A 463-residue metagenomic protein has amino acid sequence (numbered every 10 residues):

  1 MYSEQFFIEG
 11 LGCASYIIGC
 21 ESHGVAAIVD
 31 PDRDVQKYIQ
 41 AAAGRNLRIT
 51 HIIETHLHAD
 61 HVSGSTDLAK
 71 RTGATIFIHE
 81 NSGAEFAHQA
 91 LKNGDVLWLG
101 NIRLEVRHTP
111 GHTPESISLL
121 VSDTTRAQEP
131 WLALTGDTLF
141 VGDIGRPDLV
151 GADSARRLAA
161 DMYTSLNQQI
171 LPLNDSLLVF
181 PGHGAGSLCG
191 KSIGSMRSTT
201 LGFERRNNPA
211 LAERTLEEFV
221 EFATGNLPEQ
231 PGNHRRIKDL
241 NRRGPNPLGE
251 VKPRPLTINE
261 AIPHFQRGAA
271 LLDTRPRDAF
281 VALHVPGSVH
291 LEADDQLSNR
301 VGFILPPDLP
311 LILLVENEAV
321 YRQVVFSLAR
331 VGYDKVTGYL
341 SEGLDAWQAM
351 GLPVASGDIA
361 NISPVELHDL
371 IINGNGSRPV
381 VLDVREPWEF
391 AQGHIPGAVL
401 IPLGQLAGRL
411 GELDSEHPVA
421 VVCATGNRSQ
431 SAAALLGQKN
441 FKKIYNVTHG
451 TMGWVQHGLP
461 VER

Functional and structural regions predicted by a protein language model:
M1-R48, L119-G136, G142: Conserved beta-strand hairpin/beta-sheet module of binuclear metal-dependent hydrolase folds, prominently
Y2, F6, V25, D34 (+5 more regions): Hydrophobic, small-residue-rich alpha-helical packing segments that form membrane-like cores
I18, D30, H56, L68 (+8 more regions): Divalent metal-coordination and catalytic microenvironments
H23-G24, R103, T113-E229: Metallo-beta-lactamase
I28-V29, I49-H58, F77-N81, H108-G111 (+4 more regions): Active-site neighborhood of phospho(di)ester-bond hydrolases with catalytic His/Asp-centered motifs
R33-F77: Active-site metal-binding motif and surrounding structural segment of the metallo-beta-lactamase
R146-D148, F203-D239, R243-E250, A269-A270 (+2 more regions): Rhodanese-like catalytic fold shared by cysteine-dependent sulfurtransferases and DSP/PTP-type phosphatases
E250-A261: A contiguous, basic/glycine-rich beta-loop/short-helix subdomain that forms a polymer-engagement track
